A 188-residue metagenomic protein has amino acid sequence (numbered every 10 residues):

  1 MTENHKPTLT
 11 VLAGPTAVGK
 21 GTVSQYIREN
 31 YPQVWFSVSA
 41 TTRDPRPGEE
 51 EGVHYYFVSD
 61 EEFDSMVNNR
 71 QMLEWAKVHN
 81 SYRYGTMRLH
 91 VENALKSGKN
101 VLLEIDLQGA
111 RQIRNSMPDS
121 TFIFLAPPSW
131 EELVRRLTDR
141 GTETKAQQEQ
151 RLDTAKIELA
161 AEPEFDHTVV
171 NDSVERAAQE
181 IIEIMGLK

Functional and structural regions predicted by a protein language model:
T2-E3, D119, R135, D139-E143 (+1 more regions): NTP-dependent small-molecule kinase module
L12: Hydrophobic anchor at the beta1->P-loop junction of P-loop NTPases
P15: P-loop (Walker A) phosphate-binding loop of NTP-binding proteins
V18: ATP-binding Walker
G21: Walker A/P-loop
E29-S37: Post-Walker A helix-loop "phosphate-sensing" segment adjacent to the P-loop in P-loop NTPases
S39-V101: ATP-dependent small-molecule kinase phosphotransfer cores that center on conserved nucleotide phosphate-binding segments
V101-D106, N115-D139: Conserved phosphate-donor/acceptor-positioning beta-strand/loop module used by diverse small-molecule
